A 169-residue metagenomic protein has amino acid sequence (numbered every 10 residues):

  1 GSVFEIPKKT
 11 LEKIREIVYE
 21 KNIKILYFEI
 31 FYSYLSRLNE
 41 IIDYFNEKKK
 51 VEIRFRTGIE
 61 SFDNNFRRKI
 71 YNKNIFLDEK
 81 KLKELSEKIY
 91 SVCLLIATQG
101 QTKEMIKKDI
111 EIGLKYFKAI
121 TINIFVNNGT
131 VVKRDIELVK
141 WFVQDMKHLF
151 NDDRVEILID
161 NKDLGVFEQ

Functional and structural regions predicted by a protein language model:
G1-K8, K21-R37, E52-D78, S91-C93 (+1 more regions): Core AdoMet radical
P7-R15, L35-E47, K103-K107: Distinct, well-ordered alpha-helical segments
L11-K13, N72-E79, E104-I110, I136-V139: Charged helix-capping and loop-helix junction motifs
I14-K21, I41-E52, K80-E87, G113-Y116: Acidic (Asp/Glu)-rich catalytic clusters
I17-K21, L77-V92, L138-I157: Alpha-helix-loop-beta-strand connector modules within alpha/beta enzyme cores
N64, L85-M105, N123-V131: Conserved strand-turn element in the central/C-terminal portion of the radical SAM core barrel that lines
T98-Y116, G165-F167: Catalytic cores of alpha/beta
L114-Q169: Auxiliary Fe-S-binding modules of radical SAM enzymes
